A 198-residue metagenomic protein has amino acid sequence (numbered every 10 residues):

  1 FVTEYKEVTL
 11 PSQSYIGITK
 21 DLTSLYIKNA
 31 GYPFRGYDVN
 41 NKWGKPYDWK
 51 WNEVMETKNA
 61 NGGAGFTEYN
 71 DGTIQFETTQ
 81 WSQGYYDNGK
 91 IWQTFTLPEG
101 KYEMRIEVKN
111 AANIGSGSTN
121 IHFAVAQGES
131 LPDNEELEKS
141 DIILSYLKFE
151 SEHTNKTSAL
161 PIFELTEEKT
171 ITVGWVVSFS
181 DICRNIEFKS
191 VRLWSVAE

Functional and structural regions predicted by a protein language model:
F1-I18: Beta-rich interaction/scaffold domains
K6, Y32, G89-T119, S158-E164 (+2 more regions): Extra-cytoplasmic beta-strand recognition segments
I18, T23-E77: Extracellular glycan-recognition surfaces and repeat-rich motifs
P46, E77-P98: Secreted extracellular polysaccharide-interacting domains
S118-L131: Short, surface-exposed beta-strand/strand-loop-strand elements in extracellular ectodomains
S130-T170, D181: Extracellular carbohydrate recognition and processing domains and analogous Trp-centered ligand-binding platforms
G174-R184: Short beta-strand-plus-loop segments that form exposed binding edges in beta-rich domains
E187-A197: Extracellular, beta-strand-rich glycan-interacting domains
